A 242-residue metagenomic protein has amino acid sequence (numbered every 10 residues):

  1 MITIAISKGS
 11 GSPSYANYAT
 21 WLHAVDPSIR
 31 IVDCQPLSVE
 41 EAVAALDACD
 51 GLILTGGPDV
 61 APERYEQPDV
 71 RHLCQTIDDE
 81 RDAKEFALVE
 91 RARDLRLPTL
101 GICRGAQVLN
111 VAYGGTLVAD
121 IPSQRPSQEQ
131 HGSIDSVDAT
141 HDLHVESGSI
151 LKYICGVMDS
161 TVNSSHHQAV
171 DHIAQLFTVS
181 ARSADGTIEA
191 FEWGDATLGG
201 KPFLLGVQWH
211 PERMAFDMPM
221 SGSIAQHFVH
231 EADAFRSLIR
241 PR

Functional and structural regions predicted by a protein language model:
M1-L100, N110-Y113, V118, P122-I154 (+5 more regions): N-terminal beta1-alpha1 cap of cysteine-dependent amidohydrolase-like domains
C103: Conserved G/P- and acidic residue-centered "switch" motifs that form tight phosphate/ATP-binding loops in soluble
A106-V108: Hydrophobic, aromatic-enriched interface-forming segments
P202: Short, positively charged patches
L205-W209: Active-site-proximal beta-strand elements of phosphoester/diester hydrolases
